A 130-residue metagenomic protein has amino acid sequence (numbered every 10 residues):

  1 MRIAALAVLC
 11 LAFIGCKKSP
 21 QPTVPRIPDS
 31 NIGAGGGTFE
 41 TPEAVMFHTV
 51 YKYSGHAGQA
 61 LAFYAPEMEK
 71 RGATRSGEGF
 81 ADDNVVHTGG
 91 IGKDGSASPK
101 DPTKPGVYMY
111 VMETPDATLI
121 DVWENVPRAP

Functional and structural regions predicted by a protein language model:
M1-I14: Sec-dependent bacterial lipoprotein signal peptides
G15-P130: An acidic-aromatic pocket/loop used at catalytic or ligand-binding sites
